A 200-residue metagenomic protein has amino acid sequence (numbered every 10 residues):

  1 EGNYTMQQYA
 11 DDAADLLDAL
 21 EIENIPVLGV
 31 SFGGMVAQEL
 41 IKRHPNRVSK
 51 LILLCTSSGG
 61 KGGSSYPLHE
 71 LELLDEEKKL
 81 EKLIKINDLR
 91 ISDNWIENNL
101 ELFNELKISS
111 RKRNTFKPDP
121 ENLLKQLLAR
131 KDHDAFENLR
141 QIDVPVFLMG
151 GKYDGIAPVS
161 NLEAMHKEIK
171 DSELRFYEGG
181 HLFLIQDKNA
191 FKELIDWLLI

Functional and structural regions predicted by a protein language model:
E1-L28: Active-site loop/oxyanion-hole signature of alpha/beta-hydrolase fold enzymes
G29, G33, A37: Gly/Ala-rich beta-loop-alpha elbow adjacent to hydrolase catalytic centers
Q38, K42, S49-K79: Flexible "cap/lid" loop of the alpha/beta hydrolase fold
G62, L83-K131, E137-N138: Conserved alpha/beta-hydrolase catalytic His-Asp/Glu region
I142, L148-G150, D154: Short beta-strand/loop motif that positions the catalytic acidic residue of the alpha/beta-hydrolase fold
G155-N161: Conserved alpha/beta-hydrolase "acid-adjacent" motif
L162-L182: Catalytic histidine neighborhood in serine/cysteine hydrolases with alpha/beta-hydrolase-type architecture
G179-E193: Catalytic histidine-centered segment of alpha/beta-hydrolase-like enzymes
